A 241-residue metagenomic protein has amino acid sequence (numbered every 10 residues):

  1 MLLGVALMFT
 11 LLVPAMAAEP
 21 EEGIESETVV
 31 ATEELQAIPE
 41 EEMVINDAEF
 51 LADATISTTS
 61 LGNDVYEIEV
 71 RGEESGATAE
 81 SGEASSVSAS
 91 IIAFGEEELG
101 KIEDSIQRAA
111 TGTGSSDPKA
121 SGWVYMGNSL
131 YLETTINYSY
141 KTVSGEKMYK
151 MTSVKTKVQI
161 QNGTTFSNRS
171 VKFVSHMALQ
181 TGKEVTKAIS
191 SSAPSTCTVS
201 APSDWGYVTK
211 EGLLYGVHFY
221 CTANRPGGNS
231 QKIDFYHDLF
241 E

Functional and structural regions predicted by a protein language model:
M1-E19: Sec-dependent N-terminal signal peptides of Gram-positive bacterial secreted proteins and lipoproteins
L2-M8, D47, S57, G127: Residue-level signal for the start and early helices of compact helical domains
T10, A15, G76, S144-E146: Residues in flexible loops and secondary-structure boundaries
A18-S121: N-terminal propeptides/leader regions of secreted preproproteins that are proteolytically removed before maturation
I102-E241: Mature secreted bioactive peptide module from preproproteins
